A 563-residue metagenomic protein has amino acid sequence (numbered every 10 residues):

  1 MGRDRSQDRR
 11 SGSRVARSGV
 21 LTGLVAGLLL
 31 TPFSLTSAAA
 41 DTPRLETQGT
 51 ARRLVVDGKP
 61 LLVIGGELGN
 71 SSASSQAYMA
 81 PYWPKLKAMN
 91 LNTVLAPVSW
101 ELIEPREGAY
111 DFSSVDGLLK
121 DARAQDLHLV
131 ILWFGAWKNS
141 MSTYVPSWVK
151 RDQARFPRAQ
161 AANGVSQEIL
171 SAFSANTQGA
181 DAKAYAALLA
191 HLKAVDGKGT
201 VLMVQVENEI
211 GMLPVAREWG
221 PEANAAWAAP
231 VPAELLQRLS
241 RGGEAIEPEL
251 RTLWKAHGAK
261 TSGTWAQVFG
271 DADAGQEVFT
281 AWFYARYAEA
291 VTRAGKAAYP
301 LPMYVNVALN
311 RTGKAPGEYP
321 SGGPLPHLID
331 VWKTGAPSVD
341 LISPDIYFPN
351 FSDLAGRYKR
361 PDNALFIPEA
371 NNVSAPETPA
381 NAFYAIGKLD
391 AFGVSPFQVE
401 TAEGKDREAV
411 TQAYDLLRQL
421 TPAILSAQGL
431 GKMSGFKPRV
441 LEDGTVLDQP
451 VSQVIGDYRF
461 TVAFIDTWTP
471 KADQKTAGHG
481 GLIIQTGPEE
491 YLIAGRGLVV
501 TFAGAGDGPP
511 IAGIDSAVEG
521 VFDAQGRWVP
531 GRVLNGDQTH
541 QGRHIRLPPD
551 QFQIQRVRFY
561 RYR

Functional and structural regions predicted by a protein language model:
G19-P32: Bacterial N-terminal signal peptides
A39-L91: N-terminal carbohydrate-binding accessory modules
G65-S74, P97-S113, A162-K183, V268-A285 (+3 more regions): The substrate-binding groove and active-site-proximal loops of carbohydrate-active enzymes, especially glycoside
Y78-D152, Y284-A298: Aromatic-lined substrate-binding rim segments of carbohydrate-active enzymes
P157-I329: Polysaccharide-binding and catalytic clefts of secreted carbohydrate-active enzymes
A290-P300, H327-A427: Catalytic-core region of carbohydrate-active enzymes that cleave or remodel glycosidic bonds
F383-D507: Aromatic- and carboxylate-lined catalytic core of secreted/periplasmic carbohydrate-active enzymes
I465-A477, G481, E489-R563: C-terminal beta-sandwich/jelly-roll accessory domains of carbohydrate-active enzymes
